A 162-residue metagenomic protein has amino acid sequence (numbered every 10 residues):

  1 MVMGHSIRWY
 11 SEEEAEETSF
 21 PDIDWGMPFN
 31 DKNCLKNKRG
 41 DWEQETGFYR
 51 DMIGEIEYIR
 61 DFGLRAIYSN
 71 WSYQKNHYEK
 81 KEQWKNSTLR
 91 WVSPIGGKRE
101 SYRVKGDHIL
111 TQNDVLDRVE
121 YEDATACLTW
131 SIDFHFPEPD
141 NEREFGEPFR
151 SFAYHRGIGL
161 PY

Functional and structural regions predicted by a protein language model:
M1-Y162: Flavin (FAD/FMN)-binding glycine-rich loop and adjacent Rossmann-like elements that form
